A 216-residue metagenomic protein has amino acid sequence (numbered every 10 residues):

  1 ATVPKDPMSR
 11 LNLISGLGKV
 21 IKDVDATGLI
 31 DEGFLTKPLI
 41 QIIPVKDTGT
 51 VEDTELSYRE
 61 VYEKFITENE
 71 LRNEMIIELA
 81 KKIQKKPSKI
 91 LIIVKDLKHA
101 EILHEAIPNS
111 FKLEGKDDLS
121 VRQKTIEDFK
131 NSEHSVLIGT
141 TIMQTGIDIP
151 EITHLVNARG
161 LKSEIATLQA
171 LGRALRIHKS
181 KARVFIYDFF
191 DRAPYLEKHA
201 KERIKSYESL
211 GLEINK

Functional and structural regions predicted by a protein language model:
A1-Q41, Y207: Post-DEXD/H (motif II) to motif III coupling segment of the RecA-like Helicase ATP-binding lobe
T2-V3, K162-I186, R203-I204: Conserved SF2 helicase motif VI
P4-R10, V24, T50-E52, G146-I149 (+3 more regions): Switch/connector loops and helix/strand junctions flanking conserved nucleotide-binding motifs in nucleotide-processing
E32, T36-L56, S206-E213: Conserved P-loop NTPase
T50-A106: Conserved interdomain hinge at the start of the Helicase C-terminal
K89-I93, K98-I102, P108-I147, A166: Conserved helicase ATPase core of P-loop NTP-dependent helicases/translocases
I138-G139, Q144-L161, A166-Q169, R183-F189: A short beta-strand element within the Helicase C-terminal
H178-K216: C-terminal helicase lobe
